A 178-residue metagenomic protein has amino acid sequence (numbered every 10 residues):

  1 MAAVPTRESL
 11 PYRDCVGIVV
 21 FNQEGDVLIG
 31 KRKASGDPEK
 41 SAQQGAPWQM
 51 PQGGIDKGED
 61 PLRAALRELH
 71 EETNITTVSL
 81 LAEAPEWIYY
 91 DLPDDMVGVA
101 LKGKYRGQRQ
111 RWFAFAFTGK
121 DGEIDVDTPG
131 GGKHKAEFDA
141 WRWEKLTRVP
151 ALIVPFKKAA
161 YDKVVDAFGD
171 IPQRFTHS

Functional and structural regions predicted by a protein language model:
A2-M50, L62: N-terminal strand-loop-strand
P5, V20, K133, P155 (+1 more regions): N-terminal non-cleavable signal-anchor helices
Y12, P61, K157, Y161: Hydrophobic (often cysteine-bearing) scaffold residues that line and stabilize catalytic clefts of nucleotide/cofactor
Q23, T118, D166: Residue-level marker of positions within ordered structural domains that often coincide with functionally constrained
G54-P155: Unchanged
L146-S178: Charged phosphate-binding loop/patch that engages nucleotide di/tri-phosphates or the phosphate backbone of nucleic
